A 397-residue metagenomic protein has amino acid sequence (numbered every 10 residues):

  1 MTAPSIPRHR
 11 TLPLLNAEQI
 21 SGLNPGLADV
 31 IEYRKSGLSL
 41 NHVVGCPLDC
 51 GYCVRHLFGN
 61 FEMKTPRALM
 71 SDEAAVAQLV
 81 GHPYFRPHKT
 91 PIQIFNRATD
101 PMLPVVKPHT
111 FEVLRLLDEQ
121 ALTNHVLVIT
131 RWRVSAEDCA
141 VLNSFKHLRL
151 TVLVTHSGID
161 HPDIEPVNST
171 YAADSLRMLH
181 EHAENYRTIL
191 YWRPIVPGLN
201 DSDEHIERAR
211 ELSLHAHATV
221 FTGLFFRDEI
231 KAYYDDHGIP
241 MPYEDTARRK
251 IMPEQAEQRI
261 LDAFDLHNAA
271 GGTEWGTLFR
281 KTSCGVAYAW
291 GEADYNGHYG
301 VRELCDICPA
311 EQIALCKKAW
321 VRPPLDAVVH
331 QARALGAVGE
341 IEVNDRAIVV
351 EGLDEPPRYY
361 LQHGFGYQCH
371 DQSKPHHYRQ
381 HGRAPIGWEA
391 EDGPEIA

Functional and structural regions predicted by a protein language model:
M1-N16, G22, L27, K231-A397: C-terminal accessory extensions appended to soluble enzyme cores
S5-L153, G364-A397: Conserved Radical SAM active-site core
L40, V44-P47, A209-F221, N268-A269 (+1 more regions): Internal hydrophobic scaffold segments of catalytic domains
L48-G51, R55, R210, Q258 (+1 more regions): A broad, structural surface signal
E73-R259: Conserved AdoMet/S-adenosylmethionine-binding subsite of the radical SAM
